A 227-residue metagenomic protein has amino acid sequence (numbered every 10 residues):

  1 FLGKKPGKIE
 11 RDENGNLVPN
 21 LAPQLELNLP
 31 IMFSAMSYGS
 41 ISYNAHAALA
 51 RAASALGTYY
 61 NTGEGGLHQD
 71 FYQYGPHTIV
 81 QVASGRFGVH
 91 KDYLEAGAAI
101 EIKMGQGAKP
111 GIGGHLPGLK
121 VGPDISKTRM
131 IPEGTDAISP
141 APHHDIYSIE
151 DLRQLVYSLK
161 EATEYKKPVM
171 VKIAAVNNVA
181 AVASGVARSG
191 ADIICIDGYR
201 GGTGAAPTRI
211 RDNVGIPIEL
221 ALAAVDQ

Functional and structural regions predicted by a protein language model:
F1-H144, S148-L155: N-terminal capping/small domains of soluble enzymes
P140-Q227: Glycine-rich phosphate/ribose-binding loops and adjacent secondary-structure elements that form binding surfaces
